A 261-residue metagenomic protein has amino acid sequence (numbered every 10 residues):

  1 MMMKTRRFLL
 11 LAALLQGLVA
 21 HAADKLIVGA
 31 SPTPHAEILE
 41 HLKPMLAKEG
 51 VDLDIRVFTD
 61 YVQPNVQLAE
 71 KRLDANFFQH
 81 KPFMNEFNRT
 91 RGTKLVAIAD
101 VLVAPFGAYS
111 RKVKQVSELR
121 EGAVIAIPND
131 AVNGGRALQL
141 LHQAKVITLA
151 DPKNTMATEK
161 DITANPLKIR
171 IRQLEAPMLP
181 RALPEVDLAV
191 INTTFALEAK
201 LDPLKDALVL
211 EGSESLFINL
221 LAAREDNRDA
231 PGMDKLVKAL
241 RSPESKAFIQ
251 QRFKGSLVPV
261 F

Functional and structural regions predicted by a protein language model:
A20-I27, L46-A47, V116-G122: Immediate post-signal peptide segment of exported/extracytoplasmic ligand-binding proteins
A23-T33, V51-V57, V124-I125: Short, well-ordered beta-strand elements
I55-V66, K153-R181: Short helix-initiation/N-cap motifs at beta->coil->alpha
V57-Y61, K71, A75-N85, L102 (+3 more regions): Beta->alpha turn/N-cap motifs
E86-I98, K112-V113, E185, V190 (+1 more regions): Ligand-binding "clamshell"
I98-T148, K246: A conserved helix-loop-strand patch within extracytoplasmic ligand-binding domains of the periplasmic binding
D100-S110, L197-R241, S256-F261: Periplasmic-binding protein-like
V132-I147, D151-M156, V237-F261: Ligand-binding clefts/hinges and TM-proximal coupling segments of bilobed small-molecule sensing domains
